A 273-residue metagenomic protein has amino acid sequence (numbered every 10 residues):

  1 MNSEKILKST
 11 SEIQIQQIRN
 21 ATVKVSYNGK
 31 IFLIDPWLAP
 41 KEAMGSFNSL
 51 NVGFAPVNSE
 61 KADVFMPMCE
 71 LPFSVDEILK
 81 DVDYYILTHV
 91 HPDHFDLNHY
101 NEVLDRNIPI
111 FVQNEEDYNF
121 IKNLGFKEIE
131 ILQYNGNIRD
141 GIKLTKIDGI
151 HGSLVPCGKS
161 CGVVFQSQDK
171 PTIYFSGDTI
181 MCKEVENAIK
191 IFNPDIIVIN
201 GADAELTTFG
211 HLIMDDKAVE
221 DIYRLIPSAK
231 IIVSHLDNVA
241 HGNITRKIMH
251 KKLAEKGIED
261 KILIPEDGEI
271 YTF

Functional and structural regions predicted by a protein language model:
M1-T10, V112-K170, K251-F273: Metallo-beta-lactamase
S3, K30-I86, L97-N101, C182-I191: Pre-active-site segment of Zn-dependent metallo-hydrolases
E12-Q14, D105-I110, P171-I173: Short active-site oxyanion
Q17-N28, I138-D195, M214: Catalytic core of the metallo-beta-lactamase
L33-W37, A62-M68, D81-D93, F111-N114 (+4 more regions): Active-site neighborhood of phospho(di)ester-bond hydrolases with catalytic His/Asp-centered motifs
A39-K41, V90-F95, D117-F120, N137-I138 (+5 more regions): Active-site environment of divalent metal-dependent phosphoester hydrolases
A43, K61-V64, P72-N137: Active-site HxH/HxHxD metal-binding segment of metal-dependent hydrolases
K61, V112, I180-D267: Cap/insert and terminal regions of metallo-dependent hydrolase folds
